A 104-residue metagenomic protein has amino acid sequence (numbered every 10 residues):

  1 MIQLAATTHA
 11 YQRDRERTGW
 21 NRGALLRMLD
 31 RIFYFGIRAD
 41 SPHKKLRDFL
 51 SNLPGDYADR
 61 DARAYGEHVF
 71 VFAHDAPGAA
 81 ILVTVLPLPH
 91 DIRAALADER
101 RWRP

Functional and structural regions predicted by a protein language model:
M1-P104: Ribonuclease/tRNase effector modules and their secretory precursors
